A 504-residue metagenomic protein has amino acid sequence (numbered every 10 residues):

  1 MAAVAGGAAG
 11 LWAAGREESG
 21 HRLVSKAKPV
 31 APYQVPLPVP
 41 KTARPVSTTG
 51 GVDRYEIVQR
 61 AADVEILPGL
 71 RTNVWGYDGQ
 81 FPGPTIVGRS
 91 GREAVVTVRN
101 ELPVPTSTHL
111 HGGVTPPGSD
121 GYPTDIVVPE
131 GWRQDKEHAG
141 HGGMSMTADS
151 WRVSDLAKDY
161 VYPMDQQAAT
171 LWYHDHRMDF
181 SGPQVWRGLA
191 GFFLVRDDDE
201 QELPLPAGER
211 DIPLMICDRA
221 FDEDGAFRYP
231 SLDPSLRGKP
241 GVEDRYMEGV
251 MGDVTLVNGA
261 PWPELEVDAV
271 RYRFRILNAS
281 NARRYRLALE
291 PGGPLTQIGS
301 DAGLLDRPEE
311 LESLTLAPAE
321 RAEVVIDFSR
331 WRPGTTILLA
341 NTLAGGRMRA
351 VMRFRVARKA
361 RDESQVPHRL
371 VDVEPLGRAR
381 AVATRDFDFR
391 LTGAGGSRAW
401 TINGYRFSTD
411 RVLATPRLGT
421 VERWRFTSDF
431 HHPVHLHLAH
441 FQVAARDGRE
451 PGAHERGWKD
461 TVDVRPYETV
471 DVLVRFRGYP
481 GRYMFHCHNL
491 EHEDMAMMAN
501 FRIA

Functional and structural regions predicted by a protein language model:
A2-S119, D125-V127, H138-H141, R152-Q166 (+10 more regions): A long-range scaffold signal marking pre-active-site subdomains of enzyme folds
G6-E56, G182, W186-C217, F221 (+5 more regions): Extended terminal and domain-junction accessory segments
L67, E101-P129, A220, N281-L304 (+5 more regions): Extracytoplasmic copper-binding redox domains, predominantly the cupredoxin/blue-copper superfamily
P68-V87, G252-E264, G396-L418: N-terminal edge beta-strand
F81, T85-G88, L110-Q166, E202-P204 (+4 more regions): Extracytoplasmic beta-sandwich strand-turn segments characteristic of Greek-key/jelly-roll folds
R92-A94, Y272-F274, T420-E422: Structural beta-strand segments of beta-rich domains
V95, T170-W172, R273, T336-L338 (+1 more regions): Short, conserved beta-strand segments of beta-strand-rich sandwich/propeller modules, principally
P117-W132, L232-G377, P451: Histidine- and aromatic-rich segments of cupredoxin/plastocyanin-like copper-binding domains
